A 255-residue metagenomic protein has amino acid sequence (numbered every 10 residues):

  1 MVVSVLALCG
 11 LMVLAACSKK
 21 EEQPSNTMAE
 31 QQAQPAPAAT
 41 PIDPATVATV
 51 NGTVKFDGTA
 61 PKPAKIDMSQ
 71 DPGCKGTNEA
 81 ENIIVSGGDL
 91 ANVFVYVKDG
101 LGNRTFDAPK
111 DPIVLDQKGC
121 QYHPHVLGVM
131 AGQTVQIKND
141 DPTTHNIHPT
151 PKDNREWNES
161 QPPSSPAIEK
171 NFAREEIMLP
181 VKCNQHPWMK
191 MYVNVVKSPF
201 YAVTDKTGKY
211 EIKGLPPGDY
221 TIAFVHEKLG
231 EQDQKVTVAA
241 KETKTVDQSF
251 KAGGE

Functional and structural regions predicted by a protein language model:
M1-A15: Sec-dependent bacterial lipoprotein signal peptides
C17-E255: Extracytoplasmic copper-binding redox domains, predominantly the cupredoxin/blue-copper superfamily
